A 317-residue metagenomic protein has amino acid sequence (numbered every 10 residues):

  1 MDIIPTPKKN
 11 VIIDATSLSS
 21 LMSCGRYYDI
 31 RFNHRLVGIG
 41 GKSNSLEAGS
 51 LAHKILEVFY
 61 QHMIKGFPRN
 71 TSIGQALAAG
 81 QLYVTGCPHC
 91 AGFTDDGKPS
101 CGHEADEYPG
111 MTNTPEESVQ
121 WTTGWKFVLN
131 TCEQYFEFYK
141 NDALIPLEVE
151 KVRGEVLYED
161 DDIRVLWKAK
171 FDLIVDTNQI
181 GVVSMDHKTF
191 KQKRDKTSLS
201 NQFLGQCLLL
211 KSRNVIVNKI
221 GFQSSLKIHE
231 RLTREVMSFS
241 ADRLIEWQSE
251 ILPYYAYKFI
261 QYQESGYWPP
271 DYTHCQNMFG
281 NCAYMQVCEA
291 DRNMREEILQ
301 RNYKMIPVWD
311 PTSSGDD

Functional and structural regions predicted by a protein language model:
M1-D317: RecB-family 4Fe-4S metal-dependent nuclease core
